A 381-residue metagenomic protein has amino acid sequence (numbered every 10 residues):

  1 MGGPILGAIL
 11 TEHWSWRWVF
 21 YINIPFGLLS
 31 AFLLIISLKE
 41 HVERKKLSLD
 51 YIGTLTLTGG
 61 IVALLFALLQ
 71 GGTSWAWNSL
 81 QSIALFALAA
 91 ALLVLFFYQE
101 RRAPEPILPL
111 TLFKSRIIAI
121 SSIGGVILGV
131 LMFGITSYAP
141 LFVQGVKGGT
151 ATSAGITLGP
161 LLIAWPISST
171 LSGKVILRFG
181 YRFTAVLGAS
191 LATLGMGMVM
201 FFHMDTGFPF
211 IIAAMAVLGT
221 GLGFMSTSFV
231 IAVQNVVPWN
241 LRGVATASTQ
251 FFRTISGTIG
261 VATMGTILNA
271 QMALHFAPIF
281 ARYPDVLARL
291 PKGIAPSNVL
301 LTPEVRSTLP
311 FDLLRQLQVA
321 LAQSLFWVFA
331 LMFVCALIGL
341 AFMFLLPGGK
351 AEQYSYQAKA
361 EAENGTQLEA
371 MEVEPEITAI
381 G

Functional and structural regions predicted by a protein language model:
M1-G53, F66, Q70: Helix-loop-helix hairpins in multi-pass membrane proteins, especially solute transporters
M1-G7, P25-E40, Q99-P106, A164 (+1 more regions): Hydrophobic alpha-helical transmembrane segments
G2, A8, I211-K292, F344-L345: Small-residue-rich alpha-helical segments with characteristic i,i+4
G2-L6, L29, V130, G134-T136 (+2 more regions): Hydrophobic alpha-helical transmembrane segments that constitute the membrane-spanning cores of multi-pass membrane
L6-W14, L68, V143-Q144, V175-I176 (+2 more regions): Interfacial helix-cap and linker-helix signal at transmembrane-aqueous boundaries of multi-pass secondary transporters
W14-S15, F20-S30, I52-L57, V62 (+4 more regions): Transmembrane core module of solute transporters
L29, T254-L345, Q353-E369, V373-G381: Hydrophobic transmembrane architecture of multi-pass small-molecule transporters
F32-Y51, Y98-I107, M204, L274 (+1 more regions): Helix-loop junctions on the cytosolic side of multi-pass membrane transporters, especially the intracellular loop
